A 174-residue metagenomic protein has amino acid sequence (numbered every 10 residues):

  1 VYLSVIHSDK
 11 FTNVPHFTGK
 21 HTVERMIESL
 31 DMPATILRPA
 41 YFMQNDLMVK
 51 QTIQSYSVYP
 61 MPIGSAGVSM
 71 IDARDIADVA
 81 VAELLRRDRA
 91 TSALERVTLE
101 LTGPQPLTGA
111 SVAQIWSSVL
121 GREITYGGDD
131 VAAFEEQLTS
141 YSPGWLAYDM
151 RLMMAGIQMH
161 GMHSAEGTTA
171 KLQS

Functional and structural regions predicted by a protein language model:
V1-L3: Short beta-strand segments at enzyme active-site cores
I6-T125, D129, E136-Y141: Oxidoreductase cofactor-interface core, primarily capturing Rossmann-like NAD(P)-dependent enzymes
A93-L94, A132-S174: A hydrophobic C-terminal alpha-helical subdomain
